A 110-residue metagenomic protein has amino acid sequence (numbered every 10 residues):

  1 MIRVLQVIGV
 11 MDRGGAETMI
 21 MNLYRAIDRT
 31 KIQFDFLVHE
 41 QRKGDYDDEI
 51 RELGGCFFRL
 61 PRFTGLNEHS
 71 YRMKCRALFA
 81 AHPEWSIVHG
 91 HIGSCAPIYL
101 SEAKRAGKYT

Functional and structural regions predicted by a protein language model:
I2, Q6-G14, T18-S70: N-terminal strand-loop element at the rim of the active site of nucleotide-sugar-dependent glycosyltransferases
V4, I87, A103-T110: Active-site proximal beta-strand in glycosyltransferases
Q33-D35, W85-V88: Short active-site oxyanion
K43-G44, A96-Y99: Short, well-ordered alpha-helical microsegments
Y71-F79: Generic hydrophobic alpha-helical segments
C75, Y99-L100: Aromatic/hydrophobic pocket-lining residues that form π-stacking "cages" and hydrophobic walls in ligand
L78-S86: Glycine-rich phosphate-binding loop signature in dinucleotide/nucleotide-binding domains
G90-A96, A103: Short His-centered aromatic/hydrophobic patch
